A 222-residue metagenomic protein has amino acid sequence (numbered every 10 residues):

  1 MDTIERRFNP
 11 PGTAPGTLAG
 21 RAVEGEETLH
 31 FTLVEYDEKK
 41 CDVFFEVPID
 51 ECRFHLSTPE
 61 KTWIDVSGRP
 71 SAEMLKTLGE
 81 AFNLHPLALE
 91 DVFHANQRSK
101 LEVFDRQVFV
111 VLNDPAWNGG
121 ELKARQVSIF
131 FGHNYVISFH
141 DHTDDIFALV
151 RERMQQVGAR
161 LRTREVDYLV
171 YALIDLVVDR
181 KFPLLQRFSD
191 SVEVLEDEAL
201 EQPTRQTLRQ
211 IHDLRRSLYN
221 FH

Functional and structural regions predicted by a protein language model:
M1-H222: Peripheral, non-transmembrane regulatory/ligand-interaction domains of membrane transport proteins
